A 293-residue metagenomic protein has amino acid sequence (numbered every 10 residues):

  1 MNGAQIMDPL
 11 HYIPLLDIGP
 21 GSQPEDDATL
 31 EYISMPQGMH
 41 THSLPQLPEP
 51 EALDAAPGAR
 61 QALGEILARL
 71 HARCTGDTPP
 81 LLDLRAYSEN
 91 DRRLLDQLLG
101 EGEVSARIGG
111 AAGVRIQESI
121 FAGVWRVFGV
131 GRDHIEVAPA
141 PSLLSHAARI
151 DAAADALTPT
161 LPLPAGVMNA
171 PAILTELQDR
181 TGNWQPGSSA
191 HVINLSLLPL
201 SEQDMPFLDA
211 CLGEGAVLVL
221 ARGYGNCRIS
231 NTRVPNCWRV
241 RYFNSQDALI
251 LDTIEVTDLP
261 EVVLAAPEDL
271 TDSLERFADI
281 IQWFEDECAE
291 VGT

Functional and structural regions predicted by a protein language model:
N2-Q23, A28, Q37-A72, G76 (+3 more regions): Long, compositionally biased intrinsically disordered terminal regions
A52-R73, I120, F128, H146-L157 (+1 more regions): A glycine-rich, hydrophobic loop/mini-helix early in the fold
I66, T75-T78, A165-A216: Surface-exposed interaction/gating patches
G76-L81, Y87-F121, C211, A216-R228: A cross-kingdom feature marking solvent-exposed beta-strand/loop segments within repeated, beta-rich binding/scaffold
L84-R85, L197: Glycine- and other small-residue-rich loops at beta-strand/loop junctions that grip anionic moieties
R115-L157, T232-T293: Helix-rich interaction surfaces within compact, conserved domain-sized segments that mediate assembly or partner
G131-V192: Surface-exposed beta-loop interaction hotspot
N194-L197, Q203-D258: C-terminal structured interaction module
